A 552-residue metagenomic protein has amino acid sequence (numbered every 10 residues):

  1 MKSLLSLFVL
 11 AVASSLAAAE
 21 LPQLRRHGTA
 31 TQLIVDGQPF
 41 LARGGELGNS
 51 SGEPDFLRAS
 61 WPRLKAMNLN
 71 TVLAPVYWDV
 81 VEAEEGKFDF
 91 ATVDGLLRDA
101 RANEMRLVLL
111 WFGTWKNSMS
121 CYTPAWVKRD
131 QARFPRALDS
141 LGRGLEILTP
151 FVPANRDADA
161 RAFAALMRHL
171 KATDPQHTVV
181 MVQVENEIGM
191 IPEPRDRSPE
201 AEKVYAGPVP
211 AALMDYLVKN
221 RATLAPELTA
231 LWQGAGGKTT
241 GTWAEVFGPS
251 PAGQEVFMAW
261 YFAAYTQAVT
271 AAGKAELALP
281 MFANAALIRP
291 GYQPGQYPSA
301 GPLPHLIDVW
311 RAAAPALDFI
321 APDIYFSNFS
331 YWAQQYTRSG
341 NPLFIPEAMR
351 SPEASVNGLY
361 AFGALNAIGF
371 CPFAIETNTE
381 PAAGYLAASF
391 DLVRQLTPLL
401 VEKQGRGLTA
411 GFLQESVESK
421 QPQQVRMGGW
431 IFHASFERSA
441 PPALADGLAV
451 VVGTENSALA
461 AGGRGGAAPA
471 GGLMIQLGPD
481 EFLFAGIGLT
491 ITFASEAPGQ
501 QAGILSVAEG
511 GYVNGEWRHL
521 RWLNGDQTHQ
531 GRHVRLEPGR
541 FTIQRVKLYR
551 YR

Functional and structural regions predicted by a protein language model:
F8-A18: Hydrophobic h-region of N-terminal signal peptides that target proteins for export in Gram-negative bacteria
A18-N70: N-terminal carbohydrate-binding accessory modules
G37, L64, V72, A100 (+3 more regions): Conserved, mostly hydrophobic/aromatic
F56-Q131, A259-E276: Aromatic-lined substrate-binding rim segments of carbohydrate-active enzymes
M105, A268-L279, H305-Q404: Catalytic-core region of carbohydrate-active enzymes that cleave or remodel glycosidic bonds
F134-I307: Polysaccharide-binding and catalytic clefts of secreted carbohydrate-active enzymes
Y360-F493: Aromatic- and carboxylate-lined catalytic core of secreted/periplasmic carbohydrate-active enzymes
V450-A468, G472-M474, D480-R552: C-terminal beta-sandwich/jelly-roll accessory domains of carbohydrate-active enzymes
